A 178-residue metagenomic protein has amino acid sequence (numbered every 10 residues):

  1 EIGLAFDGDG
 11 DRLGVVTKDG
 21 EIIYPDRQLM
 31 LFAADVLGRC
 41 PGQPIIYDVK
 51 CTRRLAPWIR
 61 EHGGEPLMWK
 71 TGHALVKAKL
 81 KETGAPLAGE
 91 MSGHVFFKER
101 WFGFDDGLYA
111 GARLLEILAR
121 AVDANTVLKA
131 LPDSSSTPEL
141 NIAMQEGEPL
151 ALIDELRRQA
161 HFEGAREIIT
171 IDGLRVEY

Functional and structural regions predicted by a protein language model:
E1-V16: N-terminal small/polar loop signature for handling phosphorylated ligands or for N-terminal nucleophile
F6-G8, I22-R27, W101-D106: Short glycine/threonine-rich catalytic loop with a Thr-x-Gly-x-Asp
G8, G20, Q28, K50 (+1 more regions): Short, ordered loop/turn segments at secondary-structure junctions
G10, I22, M91, V95: Gly/Ser/Thr-rich beta-alpha loop segments that engage phosphate groups in nucleotides
R12-L29, L55-A56: Short Gly/Thr/Asp-enriched flexible loops that form oxyanion-binding sites at enzyme active sites
D26-P44: Ser/Thr/Gly-rich flexible loops in soluble cytosolic domains mediating phosphotransfer, phosphorylation
G38-Y178: Phosphate-binding and adjacent anionic-ligand microenvironments
